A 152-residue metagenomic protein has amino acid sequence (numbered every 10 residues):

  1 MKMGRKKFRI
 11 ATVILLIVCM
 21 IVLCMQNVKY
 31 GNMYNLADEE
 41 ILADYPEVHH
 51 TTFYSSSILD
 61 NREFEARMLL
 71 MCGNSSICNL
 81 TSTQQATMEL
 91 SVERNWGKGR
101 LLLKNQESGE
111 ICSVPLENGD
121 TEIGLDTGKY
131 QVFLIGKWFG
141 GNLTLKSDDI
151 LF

Functional and structural regions predicted by a protein language model:
K2-C19: N-terminal Sec-pathway targeting helices
V28-C78: Transition segment at domain starts
S76, G119-I123: Short strand-edge motifs at loop-to-beta-strand transitions and within beta-strands of extracellular beta-rich domains
T83-Q85, E93-K98, K137-G140: Short proline/glycine-enriched turn/loop motifs at strand-loop junctions of beta-rich domains
N95-I111: Short, surface-exposed beta-strand/strand-loop-strand elements in extracellular ectodomains
C112-L116: Short beta-strand segments within Ig-like beta-sandwich modules, predominantly Fibronectin type-III
D126-Y130: A glycine-anchored, Pro-Gly-centered beta-turn/N-cap motif
G136-F152: Edge beta-strands of jelly-roll/beta-sandwich modules across compartments, strongly enriched in secreted/luminal
